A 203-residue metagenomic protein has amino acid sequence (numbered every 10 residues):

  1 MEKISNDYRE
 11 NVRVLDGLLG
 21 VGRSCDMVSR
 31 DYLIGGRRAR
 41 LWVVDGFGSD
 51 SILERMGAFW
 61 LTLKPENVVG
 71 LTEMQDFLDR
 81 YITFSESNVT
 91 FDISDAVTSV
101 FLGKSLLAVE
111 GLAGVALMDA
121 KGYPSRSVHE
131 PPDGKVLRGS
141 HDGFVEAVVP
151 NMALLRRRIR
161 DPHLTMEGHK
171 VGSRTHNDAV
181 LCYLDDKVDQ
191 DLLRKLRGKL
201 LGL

Functional and structural regions predicted by a protein language model:
M1-L203: Membrane-embedded alpha-helical signal segments
